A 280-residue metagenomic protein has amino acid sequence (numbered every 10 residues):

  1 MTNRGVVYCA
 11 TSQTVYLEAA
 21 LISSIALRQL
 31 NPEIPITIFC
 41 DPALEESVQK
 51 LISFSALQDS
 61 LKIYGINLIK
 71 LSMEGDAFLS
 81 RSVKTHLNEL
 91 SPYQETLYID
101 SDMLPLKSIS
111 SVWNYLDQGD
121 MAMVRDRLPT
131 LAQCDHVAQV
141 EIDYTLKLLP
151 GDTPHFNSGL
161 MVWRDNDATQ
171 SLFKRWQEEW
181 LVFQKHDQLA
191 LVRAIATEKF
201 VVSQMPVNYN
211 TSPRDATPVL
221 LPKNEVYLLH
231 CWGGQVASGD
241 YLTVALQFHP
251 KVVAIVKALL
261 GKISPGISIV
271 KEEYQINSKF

Functional and structural regions predicted by a protein language model:
M1-F280: Glycosyltransferase catalytic domains, chiefly GT-A lineage
